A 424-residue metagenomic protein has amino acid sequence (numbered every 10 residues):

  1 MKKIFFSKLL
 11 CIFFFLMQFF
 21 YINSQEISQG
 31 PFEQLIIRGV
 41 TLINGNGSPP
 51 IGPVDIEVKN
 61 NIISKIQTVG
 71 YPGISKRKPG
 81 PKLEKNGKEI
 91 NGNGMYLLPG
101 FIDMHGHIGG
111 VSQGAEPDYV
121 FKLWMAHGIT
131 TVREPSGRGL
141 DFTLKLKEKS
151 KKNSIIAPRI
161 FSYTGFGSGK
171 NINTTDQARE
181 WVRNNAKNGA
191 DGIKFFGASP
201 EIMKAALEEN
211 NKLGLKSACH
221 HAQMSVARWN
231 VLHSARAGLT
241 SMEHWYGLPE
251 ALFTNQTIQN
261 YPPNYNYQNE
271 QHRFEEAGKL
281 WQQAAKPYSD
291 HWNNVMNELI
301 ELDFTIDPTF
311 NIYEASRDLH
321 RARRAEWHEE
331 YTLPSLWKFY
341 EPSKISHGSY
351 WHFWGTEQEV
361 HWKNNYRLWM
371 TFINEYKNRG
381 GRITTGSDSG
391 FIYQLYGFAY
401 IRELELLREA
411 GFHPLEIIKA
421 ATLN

Functional and structural regions predicted by a protein language model:
M1-S28: Bacterial Sec-dependent N-terminal signal peptides
I27-Q29, E33, L42, S48-L98: Histidine-rich, glycine-flanked metal-binding segment
G39, M95, F101-G109, H220 (+2 more regions): Histidine-centered divalent metal-coordination motifs
I62, H413-N424: Mid-to-C-terminal alpha-helical segments outside catalytic/metal-binding sites
P79-K82, E89, N93-S154, K170-D176 (+2 more regions): Metal-associated gating/positioning segment near the N- to mid-region
V120-L140, A157-G167, A186-A198, L207 (+4 more regions): Divalent metal-dependent hydrolysis catalytic cores, especially in the metallo-beta-lactamase
G165-L213, T240-S241, A251-L252, Y265-K286: Active-site gating/metal-coordination segments in enzymes
N185-D191, L248-A410, P414: Active-site neighborhoods of metal-dependent hydrolases
